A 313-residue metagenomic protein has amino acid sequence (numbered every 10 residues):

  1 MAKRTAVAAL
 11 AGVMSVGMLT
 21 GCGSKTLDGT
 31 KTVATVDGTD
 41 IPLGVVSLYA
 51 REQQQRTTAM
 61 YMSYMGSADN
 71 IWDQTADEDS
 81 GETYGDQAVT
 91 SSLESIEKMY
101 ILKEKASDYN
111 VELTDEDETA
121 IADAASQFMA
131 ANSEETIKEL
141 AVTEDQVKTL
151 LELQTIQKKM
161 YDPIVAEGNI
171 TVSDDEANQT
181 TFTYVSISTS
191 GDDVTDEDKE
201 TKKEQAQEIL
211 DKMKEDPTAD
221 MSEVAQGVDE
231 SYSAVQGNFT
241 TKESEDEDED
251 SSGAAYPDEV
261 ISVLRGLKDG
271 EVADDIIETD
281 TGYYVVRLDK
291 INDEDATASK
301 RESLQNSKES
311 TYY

Functional and structural regions predicted by a protein language model:
M1-A9: Bacterial N-terminal signal peptides that target proteins for export
G17-G21: C-terminal motif of bacterial Sec signal peptides marking the signal peptidase cleavage site
S24-G29, V36, S133-E204, E208 (+1 more regions): PPIase-associated folding chaperone regions across multiple families
K25-L140: N-terminal targeting/tethering segments
I41, V45-L48, E52, T83-E104 (+14 more regions): Extracytoplasmic/secreted proteins, especially bacterial periplasmic and envelope-associated proteins
E208-D258: Peptidyl-prolyl cis-trans isomerase
